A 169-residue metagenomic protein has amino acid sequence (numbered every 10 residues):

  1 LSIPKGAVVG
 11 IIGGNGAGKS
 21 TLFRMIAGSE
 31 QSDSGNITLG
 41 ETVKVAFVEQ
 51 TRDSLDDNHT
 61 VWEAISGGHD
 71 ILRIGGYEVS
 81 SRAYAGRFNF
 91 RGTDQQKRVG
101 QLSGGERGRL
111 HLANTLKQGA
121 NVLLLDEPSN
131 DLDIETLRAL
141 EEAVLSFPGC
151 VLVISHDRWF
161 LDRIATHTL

Functional and structural regions predicted by a protein language model:
L1-L169: ABC ATP-binding cassette signature C-motif
